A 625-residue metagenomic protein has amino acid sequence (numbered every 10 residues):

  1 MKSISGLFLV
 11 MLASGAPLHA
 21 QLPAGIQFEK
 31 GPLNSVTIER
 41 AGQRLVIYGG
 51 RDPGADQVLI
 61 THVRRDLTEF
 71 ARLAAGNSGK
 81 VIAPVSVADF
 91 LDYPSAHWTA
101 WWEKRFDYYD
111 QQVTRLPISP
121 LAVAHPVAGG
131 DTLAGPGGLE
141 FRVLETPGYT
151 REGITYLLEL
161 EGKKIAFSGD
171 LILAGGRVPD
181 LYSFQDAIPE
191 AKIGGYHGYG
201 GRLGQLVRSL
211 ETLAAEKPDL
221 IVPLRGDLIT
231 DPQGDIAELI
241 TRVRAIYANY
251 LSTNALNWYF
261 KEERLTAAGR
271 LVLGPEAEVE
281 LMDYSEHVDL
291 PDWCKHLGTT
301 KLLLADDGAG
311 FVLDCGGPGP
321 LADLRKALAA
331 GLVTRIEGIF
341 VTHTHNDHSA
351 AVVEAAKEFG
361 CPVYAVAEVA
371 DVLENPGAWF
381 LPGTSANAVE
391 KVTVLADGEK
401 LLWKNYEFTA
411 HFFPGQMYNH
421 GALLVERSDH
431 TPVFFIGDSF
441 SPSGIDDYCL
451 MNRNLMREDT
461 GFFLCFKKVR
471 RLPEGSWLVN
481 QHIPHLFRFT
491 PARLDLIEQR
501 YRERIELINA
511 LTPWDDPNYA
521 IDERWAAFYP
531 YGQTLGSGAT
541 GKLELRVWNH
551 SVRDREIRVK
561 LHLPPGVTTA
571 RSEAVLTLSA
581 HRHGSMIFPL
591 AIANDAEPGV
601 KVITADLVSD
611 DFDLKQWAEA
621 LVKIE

Functional and structural regions predicted by a protein language model:
Q21-G54, Y156-G169, L173-A174, E278-A329 (+1 more regions): Conserved beta-strand hairpin/beta-sheet module of binuclear metal-dependent hydrolase folds, prominently
I26-K30, G50-T132, P320-A322, A327-L402: Active-site HxH/HxHxD metal-binding segment of metal-dependent hydrolases
R44, T132, E140-Q233, E238 (+3 more regions): Metallo-beta-lactamase
E506-G536: Low-complexity, acidic Ser/Thr/Pro/Gly-rich terminal tails and inter-domain linkers that flank the onset of structured
V547-S551, I592: Asparagine-centered strand-capping/turn motif at beta-strand->loop junctions
H550-G566, L607: Short acidic, flexible loop segments centered on an aromatic residue
V567-N594: Intrinsically disordered, low-complexity Pro/Gly/Ser/Thr-rich segments with frequent PxxP/GP/PP motifs and embedded
N594-E625: Terminal connector regions
